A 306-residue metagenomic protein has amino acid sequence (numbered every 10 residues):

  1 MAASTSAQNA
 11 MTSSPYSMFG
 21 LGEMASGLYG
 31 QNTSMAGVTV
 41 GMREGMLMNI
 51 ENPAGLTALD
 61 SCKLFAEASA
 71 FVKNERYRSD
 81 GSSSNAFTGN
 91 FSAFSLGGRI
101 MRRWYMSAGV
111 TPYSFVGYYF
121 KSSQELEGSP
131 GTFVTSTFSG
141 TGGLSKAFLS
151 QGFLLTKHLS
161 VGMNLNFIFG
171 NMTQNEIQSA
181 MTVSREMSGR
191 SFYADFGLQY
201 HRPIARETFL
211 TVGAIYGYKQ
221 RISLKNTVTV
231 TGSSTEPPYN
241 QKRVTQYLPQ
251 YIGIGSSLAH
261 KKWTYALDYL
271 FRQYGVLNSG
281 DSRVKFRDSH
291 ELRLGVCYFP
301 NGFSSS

Functional and structural regions predicted by a protein language model:
A2, A36-L47, G143, L155: Short, charged, low-hydrophobicity "junction" segments
A3-A7: Sec/Tat signal peptide C-region and signal peptidase I cleavage site
Q8-S34, G81, S95-S306: Outer-membrane beta-barrel porins/channels
S14-T39, T57-N74: Transmembrane beta-strand segments of Gram-negative outer membrane beta-barrel proteins
G27, V38, R43, P53 (+4 more regions): Surface-exposed loop/turn and secondary-structure junction residues enriched for glycine/proline
M42-K121: Outer-membrane beta-barrel translocator/receptor signature
